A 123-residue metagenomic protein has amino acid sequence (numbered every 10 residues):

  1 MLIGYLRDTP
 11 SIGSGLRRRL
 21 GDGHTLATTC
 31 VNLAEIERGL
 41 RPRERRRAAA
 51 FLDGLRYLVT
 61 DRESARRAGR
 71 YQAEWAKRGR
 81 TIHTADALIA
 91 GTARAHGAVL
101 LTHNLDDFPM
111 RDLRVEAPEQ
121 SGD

Functional and structural regions predicted by a protein language model:
M1-I3, L33-I36, A65, F108: A generic structural signal for short hydrophobic patches within well-formed alpha-helices
M1-T28, E37-A50, G122-D123: Short, well-structured N-terminal submotif of metal-dependent ribonuclease cores
I12-G13, L33, R45-A48, A65-A68 (+1 more regions): A general structural signal for well-ordered alpha-helical segments in protein cores
G15, A90, R94-D123: Acidic, PIN/NYN-like endoribonuclease modules and their adjacent C-terminal/linker elements
A27, L58, E116: General small-molecule cofactor/ligand-binding pocket signal
T29-N32, N104: A secondary-structure boundary/capping signal
F51-R56: Active-site-proximal, substrate-binding regions of enzyme catalytic domains and RNA-binding/basic surfaces
Y57-H103: Active-site neighborhoods of divalent-metal-dependent phosphate/nucleic-acid chemistry enzymes
